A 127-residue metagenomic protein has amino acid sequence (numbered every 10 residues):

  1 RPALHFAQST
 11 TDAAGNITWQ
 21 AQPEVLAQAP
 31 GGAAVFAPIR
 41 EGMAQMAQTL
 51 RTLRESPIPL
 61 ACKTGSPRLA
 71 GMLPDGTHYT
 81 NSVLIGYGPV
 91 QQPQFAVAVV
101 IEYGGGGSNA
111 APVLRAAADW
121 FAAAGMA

Functional and structural regions predicted by a protein language model:
R1-A27, A37-M126: Active-site beta-strand/loop architecture of penicillin-binding DD-peptidases
